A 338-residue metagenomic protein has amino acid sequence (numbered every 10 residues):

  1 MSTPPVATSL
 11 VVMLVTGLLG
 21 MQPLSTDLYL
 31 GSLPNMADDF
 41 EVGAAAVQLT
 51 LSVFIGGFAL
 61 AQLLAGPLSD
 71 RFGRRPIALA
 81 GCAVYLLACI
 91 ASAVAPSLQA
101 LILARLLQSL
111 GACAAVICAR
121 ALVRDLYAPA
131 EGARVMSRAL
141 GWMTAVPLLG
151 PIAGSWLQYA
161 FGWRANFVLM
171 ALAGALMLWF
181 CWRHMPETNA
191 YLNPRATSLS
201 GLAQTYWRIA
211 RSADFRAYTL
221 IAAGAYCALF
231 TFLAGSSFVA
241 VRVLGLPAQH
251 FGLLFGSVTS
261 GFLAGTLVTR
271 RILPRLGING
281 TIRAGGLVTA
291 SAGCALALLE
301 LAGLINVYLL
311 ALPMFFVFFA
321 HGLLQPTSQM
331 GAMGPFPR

Functional and structural regions predicted by a protein language model:
S2-P4, P186-T219: Juxtamembrane intracellular "pre-TM" segments in multi-pass secondary transporters
D39-E41, G73, V94-A100, G111 (+2 more regions): Helix-breaking motifs and short loop linkers at transmembrane-helix boundaries and internal kinks in secondary membrane
L60-Q99: Conserved MFS/SLC helix-loop-helix module at the cytosolic interface between two early adjacent transmembrane helices
P76-A91, G280-L296: Structural signature of the two symmetry-related core transmembrane helices
V84-A91, Q99-L107, Y308-M314: Paired small-residue
P96, A100, P129-A130, R134-R183: Helix-loop-helix hairpin linking two adjacent transmembrane segments in secondary transporters
A104-A145: Cytoplasmic helix-loop-helix junction between adjacent transmembrane helices in 12-TM secondary transporters
I282-T327: C-terminal transmembrane helical hairpin of 12-TM major facilitator-type secondary transporters
